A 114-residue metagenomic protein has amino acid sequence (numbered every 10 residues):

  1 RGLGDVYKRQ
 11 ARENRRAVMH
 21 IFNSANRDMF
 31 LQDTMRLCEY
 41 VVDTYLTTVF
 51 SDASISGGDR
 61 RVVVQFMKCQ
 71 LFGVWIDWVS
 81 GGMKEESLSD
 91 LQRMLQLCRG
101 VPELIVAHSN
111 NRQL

Functional and structural regions predicted by a protein language model:
R1, C69, D77-W78: Tryptophan-centered motif/residue detector
R1, N23-F30, S56-R60, M83-L91: Residue-level recognition of alpha-helical structural elements
G2-Y7: Short, small-residue-biased leader/transition segments that mark boundaries at the very start of proteins
M19-I21: Short, hydrophobic secondary-structure boundary micro-motifs
N26-D52, G58-G73, R99, E103: Amphipathic alpha-helical packing segments from all-alpha helical-bundle domains
T47, R61, G73-L114: C-terminal peripheral helix-coil segments that are non-catalytic and often amphipathic
